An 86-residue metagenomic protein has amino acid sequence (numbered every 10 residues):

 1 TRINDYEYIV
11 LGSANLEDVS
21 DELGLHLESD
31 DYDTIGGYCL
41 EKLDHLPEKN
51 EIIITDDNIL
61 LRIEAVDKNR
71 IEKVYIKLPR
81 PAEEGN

Functional and structural regions predicted by a protein language model:
T1-N86: Cytosolic regulatory modules rich in charged/polar residues
